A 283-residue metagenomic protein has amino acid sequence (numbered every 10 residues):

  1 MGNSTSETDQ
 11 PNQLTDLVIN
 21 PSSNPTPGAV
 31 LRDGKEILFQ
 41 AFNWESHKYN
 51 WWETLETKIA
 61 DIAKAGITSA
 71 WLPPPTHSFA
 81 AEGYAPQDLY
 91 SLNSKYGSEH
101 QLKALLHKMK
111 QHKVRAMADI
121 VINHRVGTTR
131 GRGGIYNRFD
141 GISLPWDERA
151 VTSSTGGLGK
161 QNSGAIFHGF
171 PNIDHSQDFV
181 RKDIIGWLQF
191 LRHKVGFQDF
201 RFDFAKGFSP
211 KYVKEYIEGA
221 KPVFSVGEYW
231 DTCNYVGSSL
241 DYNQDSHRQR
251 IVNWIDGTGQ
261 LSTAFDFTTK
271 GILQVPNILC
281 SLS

Functional and structural regions predicted by a protein language model:
S6-F39, T54-D61, A81-Y84, Y90 (+3 more regions): Active-site-proximal helices and loops of the catalytic beta/alpha 8
P25-E45, G159-N172: N-terminal small/glycine-rich loop or linker at the start of catalytic domains across soluble metabolic enzymes
F39-K95, H175-F179: N-terminal carbohydrate-binding/catalytic regions of secreted carbohydrate-active enzymes
W44-H47, S69, T76-F79, I122-G127 (+2 more regions): Solvent-exposed loop/turn segments at secondary-structure junctions within structured extracellular/periplasmic domains
A65-P74, L106-R125: Glycine-rich, aromatic-flanked loop segments that form ligand/cofactor-binding clefts across common enzyme folds
A80-N93, N123-L158, E218-G219, L240-R250: Aromatic- and acidic-residue-enriched segments that line the glycan-binding/catalytic groove of carbohydrate-active
N137-K194, A205: Active-site-adjacent "subsite" loops/lids of carbohydrate-active enzymes
